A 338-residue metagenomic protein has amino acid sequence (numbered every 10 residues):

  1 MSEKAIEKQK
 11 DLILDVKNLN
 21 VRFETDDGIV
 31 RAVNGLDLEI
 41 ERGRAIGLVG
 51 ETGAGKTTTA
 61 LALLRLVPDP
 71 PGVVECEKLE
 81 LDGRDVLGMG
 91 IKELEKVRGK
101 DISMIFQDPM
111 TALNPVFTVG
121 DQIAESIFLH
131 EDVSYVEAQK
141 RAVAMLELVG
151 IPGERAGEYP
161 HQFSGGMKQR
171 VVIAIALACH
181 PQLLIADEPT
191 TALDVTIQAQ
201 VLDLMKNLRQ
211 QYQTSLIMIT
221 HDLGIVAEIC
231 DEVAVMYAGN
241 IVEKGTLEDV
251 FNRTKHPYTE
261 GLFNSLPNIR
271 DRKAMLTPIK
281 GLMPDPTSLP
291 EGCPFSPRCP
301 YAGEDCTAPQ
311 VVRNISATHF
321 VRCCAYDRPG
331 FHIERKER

Functional and structural regions predicted by a protein language model:
I6-L12, A156, T246-R338: Short catalytic/signature loops enriched in Gly
R65, I185, P189, L193-A274: P-loop NTP-binding/switch modules centered on Walker-like glycine-rich loops
L81-D85, V136-E154, F263: Conserved ABC ATPase "signature" region
D85-S103, D121, L129, D249-T254 (+1 more regions): ABC ATPase NBD coupling module
E158-F163, M167: Conserved ABC ATPase signature
A178-Q182: A short, proline-enriched helix->beta-strand linker immediately N-terminal to the Walker B motif in ABC-type P-loop
